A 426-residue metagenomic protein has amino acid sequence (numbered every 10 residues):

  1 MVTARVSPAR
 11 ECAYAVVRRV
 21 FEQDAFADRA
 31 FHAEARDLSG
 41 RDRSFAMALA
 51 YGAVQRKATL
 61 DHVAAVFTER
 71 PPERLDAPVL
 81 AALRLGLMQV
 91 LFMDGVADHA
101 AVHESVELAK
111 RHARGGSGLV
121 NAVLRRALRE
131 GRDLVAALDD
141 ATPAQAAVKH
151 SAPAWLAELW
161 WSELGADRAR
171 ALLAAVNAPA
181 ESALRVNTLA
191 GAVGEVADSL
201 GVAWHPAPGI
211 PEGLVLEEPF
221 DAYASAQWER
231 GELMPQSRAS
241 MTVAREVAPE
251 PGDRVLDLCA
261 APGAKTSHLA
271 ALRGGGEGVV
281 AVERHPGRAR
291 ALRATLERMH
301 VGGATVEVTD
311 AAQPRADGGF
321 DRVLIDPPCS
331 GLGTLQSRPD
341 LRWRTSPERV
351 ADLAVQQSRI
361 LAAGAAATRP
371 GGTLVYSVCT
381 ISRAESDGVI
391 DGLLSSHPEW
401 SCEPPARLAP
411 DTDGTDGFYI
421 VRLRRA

Functional and structural regions predicted by a protein language model:
M1-A426: S-adenosylmethionine
